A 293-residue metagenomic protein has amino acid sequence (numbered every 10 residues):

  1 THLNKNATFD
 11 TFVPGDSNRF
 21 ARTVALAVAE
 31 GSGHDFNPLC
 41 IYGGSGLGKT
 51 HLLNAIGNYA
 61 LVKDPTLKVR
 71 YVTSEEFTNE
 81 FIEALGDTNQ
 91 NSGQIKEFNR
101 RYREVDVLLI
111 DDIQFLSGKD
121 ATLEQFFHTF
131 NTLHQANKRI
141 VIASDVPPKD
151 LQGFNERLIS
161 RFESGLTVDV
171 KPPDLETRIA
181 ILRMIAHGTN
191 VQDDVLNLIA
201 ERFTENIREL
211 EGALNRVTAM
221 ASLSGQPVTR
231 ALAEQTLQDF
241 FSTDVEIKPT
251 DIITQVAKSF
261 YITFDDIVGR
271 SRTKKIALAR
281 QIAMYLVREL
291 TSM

Functional and structural regions predicted by a protein language model:
L3-L39, N58: Pre-Walker A (pre-P-loop) alpha-helix and adjacent loop at the N terminus of AAA/AAA+ ATPase modules, a conserved
G33-N54: Walker A/P-loop nucleotide-binding motif
T66-V107, S117-D120: Short glycine-rich substrate-engagement loop in P-loop NTPases that contacts/grips substrate
A84-G86, P148-S164: Short regulatory helix/loop adjacent to the ATP-binding pocket of P-loop NTPases
D150-Q152, G165-T177: Conserved AAA+ ATPase "SRH/arginine-finger" region at the nucleotide-binding site
L151, L196, L214, A221-F240 (+1 more regions): Conserved C-terminal helix/linker of AAA+ ATPases
R183-H187, D194-R202, R208-L223: C-terminal helical "lid" of AAA+/P-loop NTPase domains
I267-M293: Terminal-proximal interaction/regulatory segments of ATP-powered molecular machines
